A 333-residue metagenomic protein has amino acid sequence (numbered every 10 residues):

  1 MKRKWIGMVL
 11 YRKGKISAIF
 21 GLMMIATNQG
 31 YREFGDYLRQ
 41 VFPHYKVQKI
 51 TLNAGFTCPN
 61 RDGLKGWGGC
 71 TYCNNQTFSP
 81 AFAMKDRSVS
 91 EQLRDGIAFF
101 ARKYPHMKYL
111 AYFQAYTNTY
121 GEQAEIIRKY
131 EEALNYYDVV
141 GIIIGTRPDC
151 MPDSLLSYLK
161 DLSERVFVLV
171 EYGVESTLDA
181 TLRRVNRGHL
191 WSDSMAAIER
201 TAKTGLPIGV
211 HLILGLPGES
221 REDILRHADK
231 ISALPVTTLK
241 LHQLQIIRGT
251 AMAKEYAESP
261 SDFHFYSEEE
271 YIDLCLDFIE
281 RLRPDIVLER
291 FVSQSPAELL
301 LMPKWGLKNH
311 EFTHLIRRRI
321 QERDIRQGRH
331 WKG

Functional and structural regions predicted by a protein language model:
L10-I19: Short, positively charged and aromatic/hydrophobic N-terminal segments
G21-L110: N-terminal [4Fe-4S]-dependent radical SAM core
M24-R39, P43-Q48, T238, I246-G333: Auxiliary Fe-S-binding modules of radical SAM enzymes
Q76-G96, F100-Q123, D138-M151, F167-S194 (+1 more regions): Core AdoMet radical
Q123-E131, P152-D161, I224: Distinct, well-ordered alpha-helical segments
E131-Y136, L159-F167, K203: Acidic (Asp/Glu)-rich catalytic clusters
S192-M252, E269-V292: Conserved C-terminal portion of the radical SAM core fold that forms the substrate/S-adenosylmethionine-binding
